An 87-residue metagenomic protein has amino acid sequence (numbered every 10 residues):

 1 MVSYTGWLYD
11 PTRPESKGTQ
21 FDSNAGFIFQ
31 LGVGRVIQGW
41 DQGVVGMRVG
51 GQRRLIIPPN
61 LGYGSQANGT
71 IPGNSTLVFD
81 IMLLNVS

Functional and structural regions predicted by a protein language model:
M1-S87: Cross-family detector of peptidyl-prolyl cis-trans isomerase
